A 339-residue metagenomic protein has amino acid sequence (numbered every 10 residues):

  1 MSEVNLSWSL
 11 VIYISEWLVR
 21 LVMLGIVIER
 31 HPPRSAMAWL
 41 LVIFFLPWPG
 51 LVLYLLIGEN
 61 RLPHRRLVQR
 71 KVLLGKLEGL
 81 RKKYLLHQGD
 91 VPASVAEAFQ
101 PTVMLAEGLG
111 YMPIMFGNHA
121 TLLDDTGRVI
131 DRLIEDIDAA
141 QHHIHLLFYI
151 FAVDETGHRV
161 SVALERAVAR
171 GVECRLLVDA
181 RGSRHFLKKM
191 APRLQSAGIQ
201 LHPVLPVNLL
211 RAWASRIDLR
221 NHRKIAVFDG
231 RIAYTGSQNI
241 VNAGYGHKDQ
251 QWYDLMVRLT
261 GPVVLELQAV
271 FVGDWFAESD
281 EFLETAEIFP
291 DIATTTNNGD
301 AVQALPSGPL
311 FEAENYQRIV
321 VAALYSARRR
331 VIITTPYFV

Functional and structural regions predicted by a protein language model:
M1-A322, S326: N-terminal localization/anchoring segments of enzymes in phospholipid and broader phosphate metabolism
P336-V339: Helical hairpin unit composed of two closely spaced alpha helices linked by a short loop
